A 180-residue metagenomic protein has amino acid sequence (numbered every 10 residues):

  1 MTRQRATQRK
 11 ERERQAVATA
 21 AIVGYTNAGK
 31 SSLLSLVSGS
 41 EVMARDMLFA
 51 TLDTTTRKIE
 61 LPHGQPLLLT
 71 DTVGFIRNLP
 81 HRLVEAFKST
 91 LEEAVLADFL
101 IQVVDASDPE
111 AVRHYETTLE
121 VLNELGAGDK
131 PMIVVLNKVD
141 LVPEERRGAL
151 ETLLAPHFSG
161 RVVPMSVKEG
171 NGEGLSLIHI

Functional and structural regions predicted by a protein language model:
M1-R77: Conserved G1/Walker A P-loop phosphate-binding module
E41, V73-L83, D105-A111: Flexible beta-alpha connector loops of hexameric P-loop NTPases
L48, L83-A86, H114: Helical "lid/switch" subdomain of P-loop NTPase nucleotide-binding domains
T55-K58, A86-L91: Conserved alpha-helical scaffold flanking the Walker A/P-loop in AAA+ ATPase domains
D71, N137, S166: Active-site glycine-centered loops adjacent to acidic/histidine catalytic or metal-binding residues that shape
K88-G160: Conserved C-terminal guanine-recognition region of P-loop GTPase G domains, centered on the G4
P164-G170: Conserved AAA+ ATPase "SRH/arginine-finger" region at the nucleotide-binding site
I178-I180: Conserved small/polar residues in nucleotide/adenosyl-binding loops
